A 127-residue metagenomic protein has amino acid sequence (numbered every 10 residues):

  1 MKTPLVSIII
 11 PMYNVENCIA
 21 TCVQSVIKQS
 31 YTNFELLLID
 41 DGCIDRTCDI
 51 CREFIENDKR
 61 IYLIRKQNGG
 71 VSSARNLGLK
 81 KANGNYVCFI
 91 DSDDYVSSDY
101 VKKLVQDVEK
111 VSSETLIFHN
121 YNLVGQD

Functional and structural regions predicted by a protein language model:
M1-D127: Nucleotide-sugar donor-binding/catalytic module of glycosyltransferases that assemble extracellular/cell-envelope
